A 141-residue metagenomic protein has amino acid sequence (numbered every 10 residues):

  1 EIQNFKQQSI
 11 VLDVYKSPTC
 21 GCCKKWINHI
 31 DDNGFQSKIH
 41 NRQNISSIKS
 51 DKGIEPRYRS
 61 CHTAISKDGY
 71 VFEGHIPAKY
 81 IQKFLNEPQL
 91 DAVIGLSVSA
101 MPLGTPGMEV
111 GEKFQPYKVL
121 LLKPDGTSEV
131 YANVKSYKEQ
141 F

Functional and structural regions predicted by a protein language model:
N4-N33, S66: Local sequence-structure signature of Cys/Sec-based thiol-disulfide redox active-site neighborhoods
S9, F35-Q36, D91-V93: Loop/turn elements at helix/coil->beta-strand transitions in domains of secreted/extracellular proteins
T19, W26, N41-N44, P77-I81: Stable alpha-helical elements in mature extracytoplasmic
I27-S47: Conserved helix-turn-beta segment immediately C-terminal to the redox Cys motif in thioredoxin-like folds
R42-I54, G104-P106: Structural microenvironment flanking redox-active thiols in thiol-disulfide oxidoreductases
R57-F141: Thiol/selenol-based redox catalytic cores and closely related redox-interacting motifs
